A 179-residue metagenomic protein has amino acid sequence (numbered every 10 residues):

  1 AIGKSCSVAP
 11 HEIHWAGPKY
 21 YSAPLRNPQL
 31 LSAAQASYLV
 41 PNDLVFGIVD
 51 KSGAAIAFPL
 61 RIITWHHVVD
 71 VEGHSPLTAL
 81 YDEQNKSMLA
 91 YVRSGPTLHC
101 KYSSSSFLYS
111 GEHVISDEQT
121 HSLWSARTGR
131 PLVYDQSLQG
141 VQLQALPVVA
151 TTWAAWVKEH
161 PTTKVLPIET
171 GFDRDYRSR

Functional and structural regions predicted by a protein language model:
A1-R179: Mid-to-C-terminal functional-domain signal that highlights helix-capping/loop sites within ligand-binding modules
